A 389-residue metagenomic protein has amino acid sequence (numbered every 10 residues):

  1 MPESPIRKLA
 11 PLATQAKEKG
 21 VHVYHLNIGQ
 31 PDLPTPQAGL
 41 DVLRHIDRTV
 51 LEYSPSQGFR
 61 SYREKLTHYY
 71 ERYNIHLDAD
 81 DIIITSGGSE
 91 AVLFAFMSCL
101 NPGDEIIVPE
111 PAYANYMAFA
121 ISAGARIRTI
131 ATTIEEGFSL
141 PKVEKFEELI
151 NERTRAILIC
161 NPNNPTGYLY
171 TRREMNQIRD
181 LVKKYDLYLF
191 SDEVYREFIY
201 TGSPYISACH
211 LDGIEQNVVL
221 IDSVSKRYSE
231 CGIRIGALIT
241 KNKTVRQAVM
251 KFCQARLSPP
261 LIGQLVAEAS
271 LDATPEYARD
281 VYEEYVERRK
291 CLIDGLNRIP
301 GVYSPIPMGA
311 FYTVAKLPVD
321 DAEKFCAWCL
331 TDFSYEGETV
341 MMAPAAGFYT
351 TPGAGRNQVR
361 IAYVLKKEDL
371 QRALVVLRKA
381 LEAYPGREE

Functional and structural regions predicted by a protein language model:
P2, L9, A16-Y24, G29-I46 (+1 more regions): PLP-dependent class I/II
T14, T67, E71, F96-M97: Generic structural signal for well-ordered alpha-helical scaffold segments
T49: Basic nucleic-acid-binding alpha-helical/helix-turn surface characteristic of O6-alkylguanine DNA
Y53-S86: Conserved N-terminal alpha-helix of the aminotransferase class I/II PLP-enzyme fold
